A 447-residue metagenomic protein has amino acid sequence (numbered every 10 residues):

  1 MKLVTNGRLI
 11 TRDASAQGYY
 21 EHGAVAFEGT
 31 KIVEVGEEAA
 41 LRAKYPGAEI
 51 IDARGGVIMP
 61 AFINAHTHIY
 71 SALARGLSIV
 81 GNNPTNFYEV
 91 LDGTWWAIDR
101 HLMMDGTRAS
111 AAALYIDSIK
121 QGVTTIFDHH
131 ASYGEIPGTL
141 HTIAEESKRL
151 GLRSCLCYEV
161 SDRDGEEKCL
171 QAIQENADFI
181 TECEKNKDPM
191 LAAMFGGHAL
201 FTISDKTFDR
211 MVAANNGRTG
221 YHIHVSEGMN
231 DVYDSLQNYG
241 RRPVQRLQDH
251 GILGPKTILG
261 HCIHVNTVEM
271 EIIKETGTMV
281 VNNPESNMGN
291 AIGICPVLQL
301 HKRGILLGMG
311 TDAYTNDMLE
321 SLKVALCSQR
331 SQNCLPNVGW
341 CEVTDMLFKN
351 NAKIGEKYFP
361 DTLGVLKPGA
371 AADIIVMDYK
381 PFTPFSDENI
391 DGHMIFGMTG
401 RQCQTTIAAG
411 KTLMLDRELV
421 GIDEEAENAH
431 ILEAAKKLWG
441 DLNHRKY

Functional and structural regions predicted by a protein language model:
M1-K44, G56-V57, K446: N-terminal metal-binding scaffold of metallo-dependent hydrolase/deaminase domains
K2-L9, R42-E89, D105, A112 (+1 more regions): Replace "His-x-His-based motif
D13, A371-N428: C-terminal cap of metal-dependent C-N hydrolases
L73-T107, D164-G165, M229-K256, T276-M279 (+1 more regions): Active-site gating loops and adjacent loop-to-helix segments of metal-dependent hydrolytic enzymes
L77-H129, G134-L152, Q174-N186, L432-K437 (+1 more regions): Alpha-helical scaffold segments that flank or form the walls of functional sites
H130-I263: Metal-coordinating catalytic core of metallo-dependent amide/deamination hydrolases
G151, N215-G220, I252-P255, I272-V281 (+2 more regions): Glycine-enriched alpha-helix->loop->beta-strand junction motifs that scaffold or abut catalytic
D249-K256, P296-P381, I395-T399: His/Asp/Glu-enriched, well-ordered alpha-helical/loop segment that forms or immediately abuts the divalent-metal
